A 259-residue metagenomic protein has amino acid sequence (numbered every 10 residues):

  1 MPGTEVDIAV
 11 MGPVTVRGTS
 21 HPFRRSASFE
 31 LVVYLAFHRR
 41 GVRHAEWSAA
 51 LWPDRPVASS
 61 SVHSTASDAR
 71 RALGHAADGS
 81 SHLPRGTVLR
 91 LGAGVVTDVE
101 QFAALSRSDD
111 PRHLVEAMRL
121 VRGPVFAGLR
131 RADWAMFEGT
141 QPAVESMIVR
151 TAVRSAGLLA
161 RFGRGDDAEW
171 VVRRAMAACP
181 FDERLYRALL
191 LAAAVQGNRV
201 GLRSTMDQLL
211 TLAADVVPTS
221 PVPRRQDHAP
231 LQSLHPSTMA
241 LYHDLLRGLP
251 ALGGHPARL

Functional and structural regions predicted by a protein language model:
M1-S28, S80-V88, A257-L259: Short boundary/linker motifs that mark transitions into or out of structured domains
V16, W47, A69, A117 (+1 more regions): Conserved RecA-like P-loop NTPase ATPase core
S20-L51, A69, R184-Y186: Short amphipathic alpha-helical recognition elements used for nucleic-acid or partner binding across transcription
H21, F37, W52-S59, G86-L259: Intrinsically disordered, charged and Pro/Gly-enriched terminal/linker segments that flank large helical-solenoid
V57-D68: Short amphipathic alpha-helical interaction segments
A66-A77, L210: C-terminal flanking helix
H75-G79, F162-G165: Surface-exposed helix-capping loop/turn segments at secondary-structure junctions
A77, S81, A93-V95: Acidic/histidine-rich catalytic neighborhood
